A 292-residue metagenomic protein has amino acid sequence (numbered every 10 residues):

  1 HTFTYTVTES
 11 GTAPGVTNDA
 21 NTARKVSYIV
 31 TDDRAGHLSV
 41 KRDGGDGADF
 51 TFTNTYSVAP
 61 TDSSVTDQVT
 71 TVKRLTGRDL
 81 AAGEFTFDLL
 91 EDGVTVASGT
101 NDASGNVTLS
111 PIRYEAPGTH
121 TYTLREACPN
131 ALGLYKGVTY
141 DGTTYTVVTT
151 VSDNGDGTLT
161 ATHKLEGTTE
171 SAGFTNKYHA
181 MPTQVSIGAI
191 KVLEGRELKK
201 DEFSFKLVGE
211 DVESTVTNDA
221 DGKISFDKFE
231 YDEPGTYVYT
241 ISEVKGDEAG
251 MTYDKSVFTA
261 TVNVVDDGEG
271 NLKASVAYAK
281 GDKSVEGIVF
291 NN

Functional and structural regions predicted by a protein language model:
H1-N292: Solvent-exposed loop/turn and edge beta-strand elements of beta-rich ligand-binding domains
